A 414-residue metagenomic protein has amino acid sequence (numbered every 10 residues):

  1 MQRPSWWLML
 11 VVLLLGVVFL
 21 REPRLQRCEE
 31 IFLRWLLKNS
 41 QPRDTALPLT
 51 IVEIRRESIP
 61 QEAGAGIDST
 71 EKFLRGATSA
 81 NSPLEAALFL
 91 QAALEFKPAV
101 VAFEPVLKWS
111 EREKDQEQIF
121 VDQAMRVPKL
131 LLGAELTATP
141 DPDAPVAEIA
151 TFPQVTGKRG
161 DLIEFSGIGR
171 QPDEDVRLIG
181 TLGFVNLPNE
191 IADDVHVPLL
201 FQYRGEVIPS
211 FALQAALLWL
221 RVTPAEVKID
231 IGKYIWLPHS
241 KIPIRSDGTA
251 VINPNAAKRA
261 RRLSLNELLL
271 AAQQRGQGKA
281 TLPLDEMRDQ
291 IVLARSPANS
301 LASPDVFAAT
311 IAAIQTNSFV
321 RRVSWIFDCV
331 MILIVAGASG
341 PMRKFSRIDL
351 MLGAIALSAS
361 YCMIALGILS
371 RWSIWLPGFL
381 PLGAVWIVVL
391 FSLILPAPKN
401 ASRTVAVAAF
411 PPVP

Functional and structural regions predicted by a protein language model:
Q2-S240, L284-D349, G353, S360: Non-transmembrane functional regions of envelope-associated proteins
I51, G205-P209, A256-E267, P341-K344 (+1 more regions): Short, exposed beta-strand "edge-strand" segments with a Pro/Gly-rich flavor and a Y/T-containing core
F96, T281, A409-P412: Selective for proline/serine-rich intrinsically disordered segments in cytosolic/nuclear regulatory regions
T137-A144, D175-R177, R261-Q273, A354-W372: Hydrophobic transmembrane alpha-helix bundles
P224, K228-T281: Substrate-access "cap/lid" subdomains that shape and gate the entrance to catalytic or ligand-binding pockets
L270-A271, P377, V405-A408: Residue-level detector of intrinsically disordered, flexible termini and proteolytic processing junctions
A356-S402: Membrane-embedded alpha-helical segments, specifically the hydrophobic cores of selected transmembrane helices
A397-P414: Membrane-proximal helical linkers
